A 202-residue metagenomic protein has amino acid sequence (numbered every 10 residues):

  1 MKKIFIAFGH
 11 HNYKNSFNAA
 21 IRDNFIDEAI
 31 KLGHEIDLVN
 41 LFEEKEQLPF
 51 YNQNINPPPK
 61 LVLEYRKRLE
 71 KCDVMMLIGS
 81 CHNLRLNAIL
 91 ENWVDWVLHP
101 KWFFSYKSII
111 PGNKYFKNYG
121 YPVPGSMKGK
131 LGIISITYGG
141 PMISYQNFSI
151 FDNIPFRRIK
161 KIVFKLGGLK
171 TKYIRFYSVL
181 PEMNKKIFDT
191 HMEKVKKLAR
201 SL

Functional and structural regions predicted by a protein language model:
M1-Y106, E182, T190-L202: N-terminal beta1-alpha1-beta2 submodule of the flavodoxin-like/Rossmannoid cofactor-binding fold
F8-H10, L41, I136-Y138, R175-S178: Short loop/turn segments at strand-loop or loop-helix junctions that form parts of catalytic or ligand-binding pockets
I26, S144-L202: Glycine-rich phosphate/pyrophosphate-binding loop and the adjoining helix
L32, C72, K130, I162-T171: A structural motif corresponding to the C-terminal end of an alpha-helix and its immediate exit/capping segment
L41, E64-Y65, S135-I136, L166-G167: Short, flexible segments with low predicted structural confidence
L69-N83, Y119-P124, N147-S149, P155-F156 (+1 more regions): Hydrophobic transmembrane alpha-helix bundles
S80, G140, V179: Flexible loop residues that form catalytic and substrate-binding hotspots at small-molecule/glycan-binding clefts
K107-V163: Short, glycine-/small-residue-rich phosphate/pyrophosphate-handling segment
